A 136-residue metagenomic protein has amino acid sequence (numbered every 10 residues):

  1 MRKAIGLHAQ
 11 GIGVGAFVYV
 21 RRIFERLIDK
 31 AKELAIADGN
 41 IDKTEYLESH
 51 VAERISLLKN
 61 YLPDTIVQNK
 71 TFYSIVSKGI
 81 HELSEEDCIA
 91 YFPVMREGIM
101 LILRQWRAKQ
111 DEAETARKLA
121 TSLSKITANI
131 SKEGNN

Functional and structural regions predicted by a protein language model:
M1-V14, A35: Extended interfacial segments that mediate partner engagement and assembly in macromolecular machines
R2, R21, E25, P93 (+1 more regions): A broad, structural surface signal
K3-A4, Y19, I75: Short, hydrophobic/aromatic alpha-helical segments in well-folded domains
A9, G13-A16, N69, C88: Short capping loops/turns at secondary-structure boundaries
G13, R21, E85: An acidic- and aromatic-residue-enriched active-site/binding cleft used to recognize and process polar
A16-G39: Hydrophobic alpha-helical packing segments in soluble, helical-rich domains
A35, N40-N135: Long, charged low-complexity segments
